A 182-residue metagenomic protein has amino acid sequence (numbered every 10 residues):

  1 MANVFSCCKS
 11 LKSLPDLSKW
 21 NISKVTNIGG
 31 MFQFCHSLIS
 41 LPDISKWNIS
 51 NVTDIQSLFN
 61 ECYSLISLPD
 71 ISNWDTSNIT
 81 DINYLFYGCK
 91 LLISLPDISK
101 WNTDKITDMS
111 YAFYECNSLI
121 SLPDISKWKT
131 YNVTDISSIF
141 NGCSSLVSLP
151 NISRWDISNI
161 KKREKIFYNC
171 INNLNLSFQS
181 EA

Functional and structural regions predicted by a protein language model:
M1-A182: Negatively charged
